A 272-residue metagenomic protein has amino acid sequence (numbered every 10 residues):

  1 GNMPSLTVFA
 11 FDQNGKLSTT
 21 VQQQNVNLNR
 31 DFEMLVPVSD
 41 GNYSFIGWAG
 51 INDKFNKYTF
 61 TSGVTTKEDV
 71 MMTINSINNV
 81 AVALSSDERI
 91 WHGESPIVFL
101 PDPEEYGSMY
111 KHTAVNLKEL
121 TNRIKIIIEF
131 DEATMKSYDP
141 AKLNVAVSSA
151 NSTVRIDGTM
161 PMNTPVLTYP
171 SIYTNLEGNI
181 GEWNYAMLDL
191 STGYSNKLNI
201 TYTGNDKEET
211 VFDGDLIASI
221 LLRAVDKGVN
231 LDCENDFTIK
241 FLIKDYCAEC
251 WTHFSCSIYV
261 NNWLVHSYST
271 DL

Functional and structural regions predicted by a protein language model:
G1-L6, L272: N-terminal alpha-helical "arm" segments
G1-N2, I127-S137: Structural motif
P4, G41-Y43, M109-K111, N122-I124 (+5 more regions): Residues at beta-strand starts and edge strands
P4-F60, K136-D226: Tryptophan-paired
V8, M34-V36, V115, I128 (+5 more regions): Preference for bulky hydrophobic residues occupying beta-strand positions in well-ordered beta-sheet regions
K16-E119: Short, low-hydrophobicity acidic/polar segments
N116-D131: A short, Gly/Thr-enriched small/hydrophobic beta-strand-prone motif that recurs across taxa
S191-L272: Hydrophilic extracytoplasmic domains
